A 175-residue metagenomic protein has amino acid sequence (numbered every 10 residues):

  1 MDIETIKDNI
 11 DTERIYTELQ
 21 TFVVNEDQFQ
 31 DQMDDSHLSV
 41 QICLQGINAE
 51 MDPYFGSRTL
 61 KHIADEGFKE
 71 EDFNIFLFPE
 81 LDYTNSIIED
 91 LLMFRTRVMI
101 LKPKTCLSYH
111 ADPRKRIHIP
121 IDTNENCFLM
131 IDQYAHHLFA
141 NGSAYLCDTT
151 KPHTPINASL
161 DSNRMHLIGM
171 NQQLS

Functional and structural regions predicted by a protein language model:
M1-I88: Non-heme Fe(II)/2-oxoglutarate
Y83-P103: A short glycine-rich, His/Asp/Glu-containing loop-to-beta-strand
I100-L101, A111-C127: Short, conserved beta-strand element in jelly-roll/cupin
P103, A140-N141: Short, flexible surface segments
L107-Y109, C127-L129, L138, C147-L160 (+1 more regions): Short beta-strand His + acidic residue motifs that chelate non-heme Fe in jelly-roll/DSBH and cupin folds
P113, I121-T123, Q133, T149 (+1 more regions): Short loop/turn positions at the edges of beta-strands in beta-sheet-rich folds
I117-P120, A144-L146, L160-S175: A short hydrophobic beta-strand segment most commonly corresponding to one strand of the jelly-roll/cupin
P120-A140: A short beta-strand-loop-beta hairpin characteristic of the jelly-roll/cupin
